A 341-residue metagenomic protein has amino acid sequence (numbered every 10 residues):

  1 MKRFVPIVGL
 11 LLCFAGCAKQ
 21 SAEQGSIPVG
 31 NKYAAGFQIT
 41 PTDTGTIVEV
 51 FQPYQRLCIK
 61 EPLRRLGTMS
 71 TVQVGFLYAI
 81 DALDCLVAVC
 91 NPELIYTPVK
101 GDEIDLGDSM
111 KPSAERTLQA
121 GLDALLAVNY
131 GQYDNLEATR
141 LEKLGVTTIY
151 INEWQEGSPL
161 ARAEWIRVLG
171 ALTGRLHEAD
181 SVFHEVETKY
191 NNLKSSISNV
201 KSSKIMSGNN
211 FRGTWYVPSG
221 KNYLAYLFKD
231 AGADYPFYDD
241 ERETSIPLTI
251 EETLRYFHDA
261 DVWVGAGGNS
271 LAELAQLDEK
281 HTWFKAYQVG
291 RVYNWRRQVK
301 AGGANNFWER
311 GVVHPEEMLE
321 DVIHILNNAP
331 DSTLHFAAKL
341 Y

Functional and structural regions predicted by a protein language model:
M1-Q24: Bacterial Sec-dependent N-terminal signal peptides
C17-V74, E178-M206, A272-A275, G302 (+2 more regions): Bacterial Sec-exported substrate-binding components of ABC uptake systems
D43-G45, I59-A120, A124-G131: A short, structured surface patch at a secondary-structure boundary
P62-R65, F76, E103-D108, A124-N129 (+5 more regions): Second-shell loop/turn segments in exported
R64-R65, E156-S181, V200, G265-Y341: Structured C-terminal subdomain patch of bacterial secreted/periplasmic proteins
V72-G75, P92-L94, A124-D134, W154-P159 (+5 more regions): Solvent-exposed loop/turn segments at secondary-structure junctions within structured extracellular/periplasmic domains
N91-T97, Y133-L136, I151-V168, S202-Y226: Extracytoplasmic ligand-binding site segments that recognize negatively charged/polar headgroups
L193-D278: Flexible, glycine-rich surface segments
